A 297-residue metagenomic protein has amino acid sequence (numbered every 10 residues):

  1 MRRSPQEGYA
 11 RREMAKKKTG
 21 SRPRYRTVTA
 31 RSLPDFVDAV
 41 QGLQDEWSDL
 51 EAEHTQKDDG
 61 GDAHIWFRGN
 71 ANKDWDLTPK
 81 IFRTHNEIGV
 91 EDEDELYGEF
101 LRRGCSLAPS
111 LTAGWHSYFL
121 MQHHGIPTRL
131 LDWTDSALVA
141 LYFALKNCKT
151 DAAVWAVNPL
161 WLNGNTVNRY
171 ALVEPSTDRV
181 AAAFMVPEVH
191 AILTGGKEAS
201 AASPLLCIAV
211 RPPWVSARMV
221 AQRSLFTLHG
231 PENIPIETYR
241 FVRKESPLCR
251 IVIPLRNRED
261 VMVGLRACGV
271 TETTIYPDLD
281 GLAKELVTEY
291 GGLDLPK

Functional and structural regions predicted by a protein language model:
M1-E13: Short, Lys/Arg-enriched N-terminal segments with co-localized hydrophobic residues within the first ~10-30 amino acids
R11-K297: Catalytic-core elements of nucleic-acid end-processing and repair enzymes
